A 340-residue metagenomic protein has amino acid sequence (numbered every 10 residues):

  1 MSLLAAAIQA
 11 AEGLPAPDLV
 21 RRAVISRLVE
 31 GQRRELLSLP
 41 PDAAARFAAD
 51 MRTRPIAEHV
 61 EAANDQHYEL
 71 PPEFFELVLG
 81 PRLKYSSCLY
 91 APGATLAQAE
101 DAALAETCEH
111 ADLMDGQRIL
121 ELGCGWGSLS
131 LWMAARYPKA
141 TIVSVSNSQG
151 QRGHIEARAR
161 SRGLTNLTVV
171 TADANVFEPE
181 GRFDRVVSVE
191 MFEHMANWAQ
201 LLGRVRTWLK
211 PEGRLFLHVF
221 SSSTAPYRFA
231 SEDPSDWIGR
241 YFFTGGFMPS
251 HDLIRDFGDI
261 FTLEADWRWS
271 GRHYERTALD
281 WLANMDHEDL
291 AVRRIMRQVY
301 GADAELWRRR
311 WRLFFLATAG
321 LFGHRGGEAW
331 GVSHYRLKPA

Functional and structural regions predicted by a protein language model:
Q32-H110: Conserved Class I S-adenosyl-L-methionine-dependent methyltransferase catalytic core
G116-G125: Conserved class I S-adenosyl-L-methionine
W126-P138: Conserved SAM-binding loop of SAM-dependent methyltransferases across substrates and taxa, primarily the Class I
T141-S146: Conserved SAM-binding motif I beta-strand of class I
R162-A174: Conserved SAM-binding strand-loop segment of SAM-dependent methyltransferases
V176-V186: A short acidic, Gly/Pro-enriched loop at the edge of an enzyme's catalytic core that lines a small-molecule cofactor
A199-R214: A short glycine-rich, Lys/Arg-flanked "PGG" loop and its adjoining helix->strand segment in the class I
S221, Y227-A329, K338-A340: Substrate-binding/catalytic lobe of Class I Rossmann-like enzymes that use SAM or dcSAM, i.e., the mid-to-C-terminal
